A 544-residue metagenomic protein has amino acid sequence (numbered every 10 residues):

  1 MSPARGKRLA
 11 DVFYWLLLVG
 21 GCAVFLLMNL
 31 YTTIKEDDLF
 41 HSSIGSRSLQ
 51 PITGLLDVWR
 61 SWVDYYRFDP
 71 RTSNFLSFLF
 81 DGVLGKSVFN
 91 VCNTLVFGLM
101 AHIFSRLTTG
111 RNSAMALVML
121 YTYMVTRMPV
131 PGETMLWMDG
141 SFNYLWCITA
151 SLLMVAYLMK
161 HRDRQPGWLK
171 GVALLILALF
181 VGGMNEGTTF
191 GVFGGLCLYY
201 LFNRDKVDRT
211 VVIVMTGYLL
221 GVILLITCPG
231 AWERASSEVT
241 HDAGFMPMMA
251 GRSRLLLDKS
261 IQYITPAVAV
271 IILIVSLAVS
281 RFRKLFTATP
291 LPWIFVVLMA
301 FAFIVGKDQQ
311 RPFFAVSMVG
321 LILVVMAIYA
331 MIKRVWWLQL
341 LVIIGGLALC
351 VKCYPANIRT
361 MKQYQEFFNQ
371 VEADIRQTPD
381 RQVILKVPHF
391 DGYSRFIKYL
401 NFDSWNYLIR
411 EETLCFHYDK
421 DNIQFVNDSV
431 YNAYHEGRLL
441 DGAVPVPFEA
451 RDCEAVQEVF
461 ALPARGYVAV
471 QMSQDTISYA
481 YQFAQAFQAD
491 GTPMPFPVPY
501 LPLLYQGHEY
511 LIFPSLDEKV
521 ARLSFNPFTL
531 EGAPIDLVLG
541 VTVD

Functional and structural regions predicted by a protein language model:
M1-K7, Q165: Membrane-interfacial, low-structure loops and terminal tails that flank and connect transmembrane helices in multi-pass
K7-Y66, T72, F78, G82-M100 (+2 more regions): Intrinsically disordered, polar/acidic, low-complexity terminal segments
D11-F25, M115-Y123, A173-I176, V214-L220 (+1 more regions): Alpha-helical transmembrane segments
L26-S87, M138, A178-V296, F303-P312: Transmembrane catalytic cores of multi-pass membrane glycosyltransferases and polysaccharide-assembly enzymes
V96-T108, A150-R162, F193-L201, A269-S276 (+1 more regions): Transmembrane alpha-helical segments
L117-M159, N185, S260-V268, L298-V324: Membrane-interface micro-motifs in multi-pass membrane enzymes
K160-F180, R209-T216, W337: Short hydrophobic alpha-helices at membrane interfaces in multi-pass membrane enzymes
K170-G171, A330-C353: Signature aromatic-anchored transmembrane alpha helix within multi-pass, membrane-resident enzymes that catalyze glycan
